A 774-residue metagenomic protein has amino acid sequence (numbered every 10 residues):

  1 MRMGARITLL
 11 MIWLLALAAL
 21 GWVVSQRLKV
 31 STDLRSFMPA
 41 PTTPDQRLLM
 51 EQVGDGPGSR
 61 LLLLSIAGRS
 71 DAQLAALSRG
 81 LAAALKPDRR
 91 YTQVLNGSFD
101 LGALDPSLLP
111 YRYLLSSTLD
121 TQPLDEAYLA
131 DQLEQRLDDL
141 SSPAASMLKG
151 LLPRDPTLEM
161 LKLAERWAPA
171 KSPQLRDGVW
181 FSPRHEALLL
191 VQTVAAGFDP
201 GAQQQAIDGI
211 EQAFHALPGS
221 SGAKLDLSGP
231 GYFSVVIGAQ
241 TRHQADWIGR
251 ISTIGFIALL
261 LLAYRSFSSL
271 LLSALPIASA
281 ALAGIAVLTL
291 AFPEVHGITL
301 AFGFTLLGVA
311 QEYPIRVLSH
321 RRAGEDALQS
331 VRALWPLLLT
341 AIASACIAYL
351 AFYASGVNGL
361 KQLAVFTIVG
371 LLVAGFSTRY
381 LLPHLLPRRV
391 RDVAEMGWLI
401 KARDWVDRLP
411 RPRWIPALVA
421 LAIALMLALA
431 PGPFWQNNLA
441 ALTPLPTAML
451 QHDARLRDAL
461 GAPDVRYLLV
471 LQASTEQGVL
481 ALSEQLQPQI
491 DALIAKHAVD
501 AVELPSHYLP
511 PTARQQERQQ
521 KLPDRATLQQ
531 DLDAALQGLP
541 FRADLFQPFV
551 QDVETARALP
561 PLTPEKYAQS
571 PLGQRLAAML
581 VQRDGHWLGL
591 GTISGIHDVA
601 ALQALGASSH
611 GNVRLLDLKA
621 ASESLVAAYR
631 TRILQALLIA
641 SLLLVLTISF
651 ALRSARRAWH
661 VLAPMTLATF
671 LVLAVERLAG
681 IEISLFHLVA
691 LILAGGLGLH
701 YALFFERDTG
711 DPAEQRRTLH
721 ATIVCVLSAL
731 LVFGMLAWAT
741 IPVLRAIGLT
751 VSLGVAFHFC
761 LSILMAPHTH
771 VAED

Functional and structural regions predicted by a protein language model:
M1-T32, P383-H384, R388-N438: Signature of alpha-helical transmembrane segments and their immediate interfacial
W22-V23, A76-A187, H497-R575: Alpha-helical transmembrane helix bundles of large polytopic membrane transport and channel proteins
V23-R69, A168-R176, R411-W414, G432-S474 (+2 more regions): Solvent-exposed, non-transmembrane loop/terminal regulatory segments of multi-pass membrane proteins
S146-L262, S266, E554-L644: Extracytoplasmic
L270-R316, R657-A702, G734: Hydrophobic transmembrane alpha-helices and their membrane-interface caps in long multi-pass transport proteins
A274, G324-S355, D711-T740: Pore- and gate-forming transmembrane helices of large, multi-pass membrane proteins
L290, L306-R322, W335, L339-A343 (+5 more regions): Transmembrane alpha-helices and their membrane-interface boundaries in multi-pass membrane transporters and channels
W414-G538: Juxtamembrane segments of multi-pass membrane proteins
